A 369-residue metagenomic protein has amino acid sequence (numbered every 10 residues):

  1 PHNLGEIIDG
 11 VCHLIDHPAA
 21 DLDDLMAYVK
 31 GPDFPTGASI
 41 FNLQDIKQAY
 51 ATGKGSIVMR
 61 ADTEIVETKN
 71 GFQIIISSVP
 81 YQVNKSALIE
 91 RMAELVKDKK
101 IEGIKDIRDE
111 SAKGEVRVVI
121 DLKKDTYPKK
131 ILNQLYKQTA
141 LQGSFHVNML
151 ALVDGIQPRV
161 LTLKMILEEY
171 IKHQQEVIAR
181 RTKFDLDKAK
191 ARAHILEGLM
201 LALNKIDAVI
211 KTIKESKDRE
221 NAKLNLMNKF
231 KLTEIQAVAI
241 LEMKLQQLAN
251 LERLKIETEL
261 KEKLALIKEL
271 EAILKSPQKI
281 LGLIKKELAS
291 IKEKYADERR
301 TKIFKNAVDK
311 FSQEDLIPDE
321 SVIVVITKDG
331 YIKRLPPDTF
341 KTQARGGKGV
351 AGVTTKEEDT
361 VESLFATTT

Functional and structural regions predicted by a protein language model:
H2-T369: C-terminal interaction appendages of subunits in large macromolecular complexes
